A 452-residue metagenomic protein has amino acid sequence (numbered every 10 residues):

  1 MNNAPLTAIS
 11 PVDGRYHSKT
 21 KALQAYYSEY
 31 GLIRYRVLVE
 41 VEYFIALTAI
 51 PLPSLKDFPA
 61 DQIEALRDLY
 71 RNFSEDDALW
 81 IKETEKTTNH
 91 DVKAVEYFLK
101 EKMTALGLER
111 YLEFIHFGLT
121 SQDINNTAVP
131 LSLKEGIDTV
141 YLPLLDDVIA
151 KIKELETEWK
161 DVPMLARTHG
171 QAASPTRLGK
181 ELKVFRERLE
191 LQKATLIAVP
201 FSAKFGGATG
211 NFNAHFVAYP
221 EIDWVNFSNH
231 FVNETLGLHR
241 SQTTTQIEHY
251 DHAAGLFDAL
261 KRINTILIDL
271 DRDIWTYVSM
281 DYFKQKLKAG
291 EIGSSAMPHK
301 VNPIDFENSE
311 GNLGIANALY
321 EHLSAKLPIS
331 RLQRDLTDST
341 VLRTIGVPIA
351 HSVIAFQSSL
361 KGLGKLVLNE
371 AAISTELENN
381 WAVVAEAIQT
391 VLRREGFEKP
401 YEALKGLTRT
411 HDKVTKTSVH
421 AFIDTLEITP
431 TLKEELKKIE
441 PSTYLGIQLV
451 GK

Functional and structural regions predicted by a protein language model:
N2-F212, Y219, D223-H230, G293-S294 (+6 more regions): A helix-coil-helix interface module used to build multimeric assemblies and to scaffold catalytic/cofactor sites
V37, T88-V92, L145-I152, L182-L196 (+4 more regions): Alpha-helical transition-metal enzyme core signature, strongest for iron centers
D57, D281-K288, Q357-T375, E398-K405 (+2 more regions): A glycine-biased, small/acidic residue-tolerant capping/turn segment at secondary-structure junctions
S121, F216-P220, R240-I247, I373 (+3 more regions): A structural signal for small-residue-enriched, beta-sheet-centric alpha/beta enzyme cores and oligomeric scaffold folds
T157-G179, Q285-K300, R331-T340, G364-N379: Glycine-rich cofactor-pocket loops
I222-Q246: Active-site-adjacent "gating/activation" loops or surface patches in catalytic cores
I247-Y282, K286-L287, E291-P348: A conserved active-site cap/scaffold subdomain adjacent to cofactor or substrate pockets
N308, N312-K399, A403: Long, amphipathic alpha-helical stalk/connector segments used for oligomerization, subunit docking, or mechanical
